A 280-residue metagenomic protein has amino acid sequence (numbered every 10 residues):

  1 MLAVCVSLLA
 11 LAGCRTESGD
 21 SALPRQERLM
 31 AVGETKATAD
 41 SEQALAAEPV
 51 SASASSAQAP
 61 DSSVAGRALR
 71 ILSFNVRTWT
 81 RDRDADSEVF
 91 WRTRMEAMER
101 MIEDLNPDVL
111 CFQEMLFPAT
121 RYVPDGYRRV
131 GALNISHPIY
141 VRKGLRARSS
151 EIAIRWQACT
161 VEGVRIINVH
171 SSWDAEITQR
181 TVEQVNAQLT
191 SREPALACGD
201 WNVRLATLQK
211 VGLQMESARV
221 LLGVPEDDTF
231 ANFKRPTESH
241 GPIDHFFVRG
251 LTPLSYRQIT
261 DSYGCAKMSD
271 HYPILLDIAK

Functional and structural regions predicted by a protein language model:
L2-A10: Bacterial N-terminal signal peptides
A12-R121, K280: N-terminal, active-site-proximal structural segment of metallo-dependent hydrolase catalytic domains
L23-P60, E151, T160, A175-R180 (+2 more regions): Metal-dependent phosphoester-hydrolase catalytic domains
P49, P60-S63, V109-E176, L254 (+1 more regions): Structured beta-strand-rich core segments of catalytic domains in phosphoester-bond hydrolases
R70-L72, R165-I167, D277: A fold-wide structural signal in alpha/beta-hydrolase
F74, R128-L133, M215-R219: Short hydrophobic/aromatic-enriched beta-strand-loop microsegments
F74-V76, M115, V169-S171, G199-W201 (+1 more regions): Active-site metal-binding loops of divalent metal-dependent hydrolases
S87-M95, Q113-L116, L133, A175-Q179 (+2 more regions): Solvent-exposed, acidic/flexible segments
